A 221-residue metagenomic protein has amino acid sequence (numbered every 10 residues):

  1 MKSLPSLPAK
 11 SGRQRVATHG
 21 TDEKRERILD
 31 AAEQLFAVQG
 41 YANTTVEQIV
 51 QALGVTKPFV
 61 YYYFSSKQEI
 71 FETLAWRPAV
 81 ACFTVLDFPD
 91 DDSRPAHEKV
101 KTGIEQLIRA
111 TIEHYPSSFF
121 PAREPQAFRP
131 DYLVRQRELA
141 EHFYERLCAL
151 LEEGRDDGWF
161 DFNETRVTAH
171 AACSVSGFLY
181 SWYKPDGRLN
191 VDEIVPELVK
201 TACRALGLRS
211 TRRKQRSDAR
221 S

Functional and structural regions predicted by a protein language model:
M1-E23, S210-S221: N-terminal intrinsically disordered/low-complexity leader segments
K2-P5, Q106, D161-S181, E193-A205: Hydrophobic alpha-helical segments that form the core of small-molecule binding pockets and/or dimer interfaces
K24, K67, L74, P78 (+8 more regions): Hydrophobic/aromatic residues within well-ordered alpha-helical segments
R27, A31, L35-E69, T73: Helix-turn-helix
T73, D87-S117, T168-A172, T211-S217: Hydrophobic alpha-helical connector segments
V80-L86, E113, D131-D157, R166-H170 (+1 more regions): Amphipathic alpha-helical packing segments from all-alpha helical-bundle domains
I112-D131, C148, S181, P185: Amphipathic alpha-helical segments used for helix-helix packing
